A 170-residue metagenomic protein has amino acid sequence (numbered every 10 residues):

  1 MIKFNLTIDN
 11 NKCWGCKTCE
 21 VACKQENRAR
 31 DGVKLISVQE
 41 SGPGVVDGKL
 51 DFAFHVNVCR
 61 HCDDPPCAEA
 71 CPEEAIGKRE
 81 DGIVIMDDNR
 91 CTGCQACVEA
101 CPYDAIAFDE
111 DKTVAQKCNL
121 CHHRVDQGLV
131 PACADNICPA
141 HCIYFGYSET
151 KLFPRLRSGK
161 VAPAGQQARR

Functional and structural regions predicted by a protein language model:
M1-N11, K24-P43: N-terminal cysteine/histidine-rich coordination modules
K3, K34-H61, P65-A68, N89-R90 (+1 more regions): Flanking helices and flexible, charged tails adjoining ferredoxin-like Fe-S electron-transfer domains in multi-subunit
D9-N10, E73, D88: Aromatic-flanked redox-active Cys/Sec active sites in thiol-based oxidoreductases, especially the WC-centered
C19, K24-R28, H123, H141: Detector for the c-type heme attachment site
N27, E74-A75, Q95, D104 (+1 more regions): Glycine-centered, phosphate/nucleic-acid-interacting loop/turn motifs that mediate DNA/RNA or nucleotide
C62-I83: Ordered, amphipathic secondary-structure segments that act as subunit-interaction surfaces in large macromolecular
